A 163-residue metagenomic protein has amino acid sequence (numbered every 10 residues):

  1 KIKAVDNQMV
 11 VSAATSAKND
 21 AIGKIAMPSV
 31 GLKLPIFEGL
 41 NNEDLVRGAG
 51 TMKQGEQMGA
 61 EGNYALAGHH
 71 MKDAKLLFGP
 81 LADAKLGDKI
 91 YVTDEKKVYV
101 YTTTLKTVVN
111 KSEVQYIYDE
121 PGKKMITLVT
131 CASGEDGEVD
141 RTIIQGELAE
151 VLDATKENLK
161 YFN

Functional and structural regions predicted by a protein language model:
K1-N163: Solvent-exposed, non-transmembrane regions of membrane-associated and secreted proteins
